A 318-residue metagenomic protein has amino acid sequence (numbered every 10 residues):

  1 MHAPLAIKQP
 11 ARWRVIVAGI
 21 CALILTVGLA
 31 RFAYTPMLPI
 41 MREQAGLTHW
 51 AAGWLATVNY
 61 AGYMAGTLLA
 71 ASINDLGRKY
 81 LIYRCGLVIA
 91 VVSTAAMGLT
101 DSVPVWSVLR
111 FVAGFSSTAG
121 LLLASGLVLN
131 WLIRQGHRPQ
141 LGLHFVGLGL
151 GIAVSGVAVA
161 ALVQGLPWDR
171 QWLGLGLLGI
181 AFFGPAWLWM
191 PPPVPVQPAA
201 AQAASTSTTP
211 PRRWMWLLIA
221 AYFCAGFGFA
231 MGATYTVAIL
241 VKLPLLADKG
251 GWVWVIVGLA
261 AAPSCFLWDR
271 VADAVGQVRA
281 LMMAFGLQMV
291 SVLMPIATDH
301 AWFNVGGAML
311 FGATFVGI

Functional and structural regions predicted by a protein language model:
R12-A33, R212-G228, M309: Pair of pore-lining "gating" transmembrane helices in MFS-fold secondary transporters
T35, M215-V255, L259: Extracytoplasmic gate region of multi-pass secondary transporters
G46, R78, L99-P104, T298-D299: Helix-breaking motifs and short loop linkers at transmembrane-helix boundaries and internal kinks in secondary membrane
G66-D101: Conserved MFS/SLC helix-loop-helix module at the cytosolic interface between two early adjacent transmembrane helices
S93, P104-A113, W302-L310: Paired small-residue
V103, G136, G142-P191: Helix-loop-helix hairpin linking two adjacent transmembrane segments in secondary transporters
L109-G147: Cytoplasmic helix-loop-helix junction between adjacent transmembrane helices in 12-TM secondary transporters
V278-I318: C-terminal transmembrane helical hairpin of 12-TM major facilitator-type secondary transporters
